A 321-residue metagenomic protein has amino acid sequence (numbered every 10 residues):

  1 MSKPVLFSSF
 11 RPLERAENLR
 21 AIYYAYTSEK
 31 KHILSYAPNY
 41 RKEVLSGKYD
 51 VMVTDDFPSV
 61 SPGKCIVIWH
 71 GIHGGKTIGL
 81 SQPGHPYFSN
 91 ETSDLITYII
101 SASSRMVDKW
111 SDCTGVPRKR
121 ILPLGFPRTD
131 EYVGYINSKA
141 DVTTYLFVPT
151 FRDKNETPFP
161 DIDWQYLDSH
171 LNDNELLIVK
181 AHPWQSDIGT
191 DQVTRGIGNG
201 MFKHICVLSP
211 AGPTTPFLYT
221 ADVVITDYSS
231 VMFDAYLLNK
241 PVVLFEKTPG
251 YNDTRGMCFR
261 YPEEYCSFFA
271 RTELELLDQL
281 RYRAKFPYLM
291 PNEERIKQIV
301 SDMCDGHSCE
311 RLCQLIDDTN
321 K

Functional and structural regions predicted by a protein language model:
K3-Y135: Active-site and donor-binding regions of nucleotide-sugar-utilizing enzymes
E14-S28, P123-G196, F268-A270, K285 (+1 more regions): Conserved catalytic-core segment of nucleotide-activated headgroup transferases in glycan assembly
N39-Y49, Q185-F233: Donor nucleotide-activated moiety binding/catalytic core segment of transferases that use nucleotide-activated donors
K42, S89, W164-L167, P213-T214: Acidic, amphipathic alpha-helical patches
V51, K64, Y98, T144 (+2 more regions): Structural motif
F57, S61-I72, K76, G212-R255: A donor-sugar binding/catalytic signature common to diverse glycosyltransferases and related nucleotide-sugar
D94-I99, T220-V223, E264-S267: Short active-site oxyanion
P117-R118, T194-I197, S230-S301: Catalytic binding pocket for nucleotide-activated donors in carbohydrate/polymer assembly enzymes
